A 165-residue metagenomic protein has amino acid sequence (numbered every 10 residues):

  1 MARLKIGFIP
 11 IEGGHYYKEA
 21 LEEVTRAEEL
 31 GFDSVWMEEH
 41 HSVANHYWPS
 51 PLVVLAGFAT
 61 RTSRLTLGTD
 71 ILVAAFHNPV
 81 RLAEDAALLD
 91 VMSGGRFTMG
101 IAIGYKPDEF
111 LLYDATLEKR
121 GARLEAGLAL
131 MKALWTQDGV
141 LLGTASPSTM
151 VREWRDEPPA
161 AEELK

Functional and structural regions predicted by a protein language model:
M1-T69: N-terminal beta1-alpha1-beta2 module of alpha/beta enzyme domains
A2-L4, N78-K165: Internal, glycine-rich beta/alpha segment that forms the wall or movable "lid" of small-molecule/cofactor binding
E12, H41-S42, V73-A75, I103-P107: Active-site-proximal loop/turn and secondary-structure-junction residues that shape catalytic pockets, frequently
Y17, L72, D114-L117: Active-site oxyanion-binding pockets that recognize sulfate/phosphate
E23, V35-M37, F76-V80, F110: Conserved N-terminal glycine/acidic-rich loop preference
A27-F32, A56-T60, F76, L89-V91 (+1 more regions): Short, surface-exposed linear patches
H46-S50, A74, R81: Generic, well-ordered alpha-helical segments
L67-N78: Structural motif corresponding to the early beta-alpha repeats
